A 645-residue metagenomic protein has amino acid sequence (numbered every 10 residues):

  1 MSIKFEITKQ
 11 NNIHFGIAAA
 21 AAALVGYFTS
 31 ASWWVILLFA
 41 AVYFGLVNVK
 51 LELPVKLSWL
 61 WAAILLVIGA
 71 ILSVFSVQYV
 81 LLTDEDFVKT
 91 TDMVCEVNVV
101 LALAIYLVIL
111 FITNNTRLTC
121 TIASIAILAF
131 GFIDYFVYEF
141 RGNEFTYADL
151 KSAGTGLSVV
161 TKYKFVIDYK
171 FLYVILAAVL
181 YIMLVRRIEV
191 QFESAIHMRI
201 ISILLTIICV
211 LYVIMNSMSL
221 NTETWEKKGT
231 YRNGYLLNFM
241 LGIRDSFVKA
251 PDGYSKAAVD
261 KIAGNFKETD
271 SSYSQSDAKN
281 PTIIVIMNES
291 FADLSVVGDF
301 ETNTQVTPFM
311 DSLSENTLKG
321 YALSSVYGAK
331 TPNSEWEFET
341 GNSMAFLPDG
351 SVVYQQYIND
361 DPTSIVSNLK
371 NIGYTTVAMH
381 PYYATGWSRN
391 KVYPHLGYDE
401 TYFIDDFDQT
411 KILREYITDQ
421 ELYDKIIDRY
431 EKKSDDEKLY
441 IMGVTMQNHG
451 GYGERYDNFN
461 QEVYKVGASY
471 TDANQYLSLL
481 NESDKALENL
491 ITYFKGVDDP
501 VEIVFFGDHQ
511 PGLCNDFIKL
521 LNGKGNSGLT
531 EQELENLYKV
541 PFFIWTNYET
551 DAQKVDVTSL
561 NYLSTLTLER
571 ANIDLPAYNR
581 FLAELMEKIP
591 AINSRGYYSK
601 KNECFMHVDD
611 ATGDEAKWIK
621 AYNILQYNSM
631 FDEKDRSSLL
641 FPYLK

Functional and structural regions predicted by a protein language model:
S2-Y231: Transmembrane and membrane-interface helices of multi-pass, inner-membrane envelope-modifying transferases
T8, F136-T146, D168, S255-K256 (+4 more regions): A diffuse structural propensity rather than consistent per-protein peaks
Q10, R141, D149-T161, Y169-Y173 (+4 more regions): Short alpha-helical interface patches
V42, S76-V77, G156, F239 (+5 more regions): Generic structural signal of hydrophobic/aromatic residues within well-ordered alpha-helices of folded domains
F132, V159, R187, G242 (+5 more regions): Residues that form generic nucleotide/phosphate-binding pockets
L150-A153, N233-L236, M240, T307 (+2 more regions): Alpha-helix initiation and N-capping motif
M215-V285: Membrane-interface segments at or immediately adjacent to transmembrane helices that form the boundary between
D270-A278, V285-N288, D293-K645: Solvent-exposed soluble domains appended to multi-pass membrane proteins
